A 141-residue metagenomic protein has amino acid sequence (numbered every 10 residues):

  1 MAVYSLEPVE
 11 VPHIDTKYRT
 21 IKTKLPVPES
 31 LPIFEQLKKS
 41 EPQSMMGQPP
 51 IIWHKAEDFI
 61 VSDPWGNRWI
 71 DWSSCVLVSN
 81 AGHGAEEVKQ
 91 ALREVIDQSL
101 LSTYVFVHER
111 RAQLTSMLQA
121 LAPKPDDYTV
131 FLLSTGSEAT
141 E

Functional and structural regions predicted by a protein language model:
V3-E57: Active-site-adjacent loop/helix segments that line or gate small-molecule/cofactor pockets in enzymes
Y4, P8-T20, R68-E141: Glycine-rich loop-to-alpha-helix module at the N-terminal edge of alpha/beta enzyme cores
L25, H54-K55, D63, K124-D127 (+1 more regions): Generic detector of short alpha-helix boundary/capping microenvironments and adjacent low-complexity segments
P50-W72: Active-site and channel-lining beta-strand-loop segments that bind or position nucleotide-derived/phosphorylated
